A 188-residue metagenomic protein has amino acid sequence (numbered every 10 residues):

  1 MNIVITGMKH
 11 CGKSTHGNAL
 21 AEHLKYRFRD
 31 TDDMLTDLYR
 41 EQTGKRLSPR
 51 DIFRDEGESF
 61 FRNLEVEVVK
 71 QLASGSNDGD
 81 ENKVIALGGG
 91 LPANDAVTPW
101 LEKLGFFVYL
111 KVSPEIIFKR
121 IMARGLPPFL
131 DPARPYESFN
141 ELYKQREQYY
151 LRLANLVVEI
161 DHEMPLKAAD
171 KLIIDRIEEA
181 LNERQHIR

Functional and structural regions predicted by a protein language model:
I5: Hydrophobic anchor at the beta1->P-loop junction of P-loop NTPases
M8: P-loop (Walker A) phosphate-binding loop of NTP-binding proteins
C11: ATP-binding Walker
S14: Walker A/P-loop
A19, H23, N82, F106 (+1 more regions): NTP-dependent small-molecule kinase module
E22-T31: Post-Walker A helix-loop "phosphate-sensing" segment adjacent to the P-loop in P-loop NTPases
D33-D95, P99: ATP-dependent small-molecule kinase phosphotransfer cores that center on conserved nucleotide phosphate-binding segments
K103-Q148: A glycine- and Lys/Arg-enriched "phosphate-lid" helix/loop adjacent to the NTP-binding pocket of small-molecule kinases
